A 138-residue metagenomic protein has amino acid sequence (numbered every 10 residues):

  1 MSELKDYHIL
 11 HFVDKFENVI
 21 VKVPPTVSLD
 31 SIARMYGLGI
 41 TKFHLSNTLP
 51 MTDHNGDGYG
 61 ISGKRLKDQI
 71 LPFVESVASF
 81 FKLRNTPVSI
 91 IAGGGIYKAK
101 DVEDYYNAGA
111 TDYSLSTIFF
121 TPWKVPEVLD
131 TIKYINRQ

Functional and structural regions predicted by a protein language model:
M1-D30: Conserved beta-alpha-beta core of the PfkB/ribokinase-like small-molecule kinase fold
M1-K5, D30-V88, V125-V128: Glycine/Thr-rich beta-alpha phosphate-binding loop at enzyme active sites
S2, V21-P24, S62-L66, I91-G95 (+1 more regions): Glycine- and other small-residue-rich loops at beta-strand/loop junctions that grip anionic moieties
H8, E17, K82-N85, R137: Short, flexible coil/linker elements and helix-boundary hinge sites characteristic of intrinsically disordered
H11-F12, R34-M35, T131: Short, aromatic/basic amphipathic alpha-helical patches
T26-G39, S79-R84, I90-Y113: Catalytic cores of alpha/beta
K42-M51, I96, V102-L129: Glycine-rich phosphate-binding active-site loops on the catalytic face of alpha/beta enzymes
D130-Q138: Extended, intrinsically disordered, low-complexity segments
